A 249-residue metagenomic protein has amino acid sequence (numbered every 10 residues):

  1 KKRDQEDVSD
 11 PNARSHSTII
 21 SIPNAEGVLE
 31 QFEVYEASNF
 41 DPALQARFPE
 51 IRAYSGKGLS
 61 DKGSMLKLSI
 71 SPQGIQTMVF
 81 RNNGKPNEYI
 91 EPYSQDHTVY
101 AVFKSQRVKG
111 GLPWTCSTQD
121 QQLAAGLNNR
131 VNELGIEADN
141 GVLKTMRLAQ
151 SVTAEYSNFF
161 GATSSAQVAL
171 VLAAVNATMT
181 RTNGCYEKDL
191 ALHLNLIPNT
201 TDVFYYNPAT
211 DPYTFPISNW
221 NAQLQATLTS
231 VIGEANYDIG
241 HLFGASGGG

Functional and structural regions predicted by a protein language model:
K2-A154, Y186, H193: Propeptide (latency) domains of metzincin metalloproteases
D96-G249: Fold-level signature of zinc-dependent metallopeptidase catalytic domains
